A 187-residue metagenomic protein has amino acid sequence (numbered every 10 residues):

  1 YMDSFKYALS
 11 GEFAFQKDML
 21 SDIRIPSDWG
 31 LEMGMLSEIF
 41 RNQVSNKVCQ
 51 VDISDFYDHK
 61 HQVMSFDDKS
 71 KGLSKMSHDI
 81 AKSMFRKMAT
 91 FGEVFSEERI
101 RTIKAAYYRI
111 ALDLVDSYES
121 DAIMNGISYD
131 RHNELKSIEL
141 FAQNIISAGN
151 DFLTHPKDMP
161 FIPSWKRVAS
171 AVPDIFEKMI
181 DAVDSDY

Functional and structural regions predicted by a protein language model:
Y1-F5: Short, flexible, basic/aromatic active-site loop/helix in glycosyltransferases
A8, W29-S37: Conserved glycosyltransferase catalytic-site signature
A8-I23: Conserved nucleotide-sugar donor-binding and metal-coordinating catalytic region shared by glycosyltransferases
I23, N42, K87, F91: Change "in soluble alpha/beta enzymes" to "in soluble alpha/beta proteins
R24, K60-M64, F95: Short conserved micro-motifs at the rims of enzyme active sites and ligand-binding pockets
S27, S37-F56: Catalytic donor-sugar/metal-binding loop of nucleotide-sugar-dependent glycosyltransferases
C49-K69: Active-site donor/metal-binding and catalytic loop motifs of nucleotide-sugar-dependent glycosylation enzymes
D67-Y187: Terminal low-complexity segments of carbohydrate-biosynthetic enzymes
